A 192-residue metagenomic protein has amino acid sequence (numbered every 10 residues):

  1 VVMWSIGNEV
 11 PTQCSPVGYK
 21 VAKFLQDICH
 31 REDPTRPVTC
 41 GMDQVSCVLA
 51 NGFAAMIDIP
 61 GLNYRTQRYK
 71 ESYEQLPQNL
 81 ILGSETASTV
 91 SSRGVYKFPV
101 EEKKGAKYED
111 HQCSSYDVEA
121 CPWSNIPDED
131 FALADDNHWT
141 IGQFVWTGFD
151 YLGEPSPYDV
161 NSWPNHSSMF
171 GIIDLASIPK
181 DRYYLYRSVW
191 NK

Functional and structural regions predicted by a protein language model:
V1-K192: Extended substrate-binding grooves/exosites of carbohydrate-active enzymes
